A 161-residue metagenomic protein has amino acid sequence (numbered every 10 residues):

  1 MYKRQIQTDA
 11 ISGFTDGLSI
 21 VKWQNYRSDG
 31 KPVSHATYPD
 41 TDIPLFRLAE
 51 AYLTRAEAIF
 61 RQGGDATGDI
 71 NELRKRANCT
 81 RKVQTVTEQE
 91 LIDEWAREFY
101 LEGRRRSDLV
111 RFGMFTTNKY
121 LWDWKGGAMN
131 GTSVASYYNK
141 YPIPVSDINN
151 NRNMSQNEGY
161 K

Functional and structural regions predicted by a protein language model:
M1-Y2, L73: Hydrophobic aliphatic residue packing
K3-R47: Flexible, polar/acidic helix-loop-strand segments at domain edges
G13-F14, G64, D123: Plant-biased detector of terminal regions, especially N-terminal secretory signal peptides and adjacent cleavage-site
V21, I70, S107: A broad, low-specificity signal marking well-ordered, structured residues that form hydrophobic/aromatic
N25, D42-L73, E88-E102: Extended, hydrophobic/aromatic-rich amphipathic alpha-helical segments that build helical scaffolds
H35-Y38, I43-L45, K82-K161: Long, intrinsically disordered, low-complexity segments
